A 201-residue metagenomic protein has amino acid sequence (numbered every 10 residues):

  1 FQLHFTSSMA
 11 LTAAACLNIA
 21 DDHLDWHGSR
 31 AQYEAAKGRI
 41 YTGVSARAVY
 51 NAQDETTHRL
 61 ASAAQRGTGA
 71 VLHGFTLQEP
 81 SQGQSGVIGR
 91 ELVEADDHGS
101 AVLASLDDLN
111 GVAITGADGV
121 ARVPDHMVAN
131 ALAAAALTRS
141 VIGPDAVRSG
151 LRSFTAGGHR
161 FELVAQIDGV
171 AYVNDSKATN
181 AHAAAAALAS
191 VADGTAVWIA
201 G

Functional and structural regions predicted by a protein language model:
F1-A10, S190, G201: Short intrinsically disordered, low-complexity coil segments enriched in acidic
Q2, M9-A171: Acidic, Mg2+-coordinating active-site environments of NTP-dependent enzymes
L3-H4, T57-H58, N180-A184: Short, well-ordered alpha-helical microsegments
G157, S176-G201: Active-site beta-alpha connecting loops in nucleotide-dependent enzymes
